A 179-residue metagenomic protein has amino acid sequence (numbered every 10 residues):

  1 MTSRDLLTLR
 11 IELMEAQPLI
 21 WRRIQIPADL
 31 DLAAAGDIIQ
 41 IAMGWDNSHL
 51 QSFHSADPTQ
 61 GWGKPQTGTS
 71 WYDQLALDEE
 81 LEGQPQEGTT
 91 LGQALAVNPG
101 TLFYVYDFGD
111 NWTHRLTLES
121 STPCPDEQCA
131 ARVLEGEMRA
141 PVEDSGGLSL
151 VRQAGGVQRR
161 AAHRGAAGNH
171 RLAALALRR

Functional and structural regions predicted by a protein language model:
M1-R179: Short linear regulatory motifs enriched in tryptophan with gly/pro/ser
